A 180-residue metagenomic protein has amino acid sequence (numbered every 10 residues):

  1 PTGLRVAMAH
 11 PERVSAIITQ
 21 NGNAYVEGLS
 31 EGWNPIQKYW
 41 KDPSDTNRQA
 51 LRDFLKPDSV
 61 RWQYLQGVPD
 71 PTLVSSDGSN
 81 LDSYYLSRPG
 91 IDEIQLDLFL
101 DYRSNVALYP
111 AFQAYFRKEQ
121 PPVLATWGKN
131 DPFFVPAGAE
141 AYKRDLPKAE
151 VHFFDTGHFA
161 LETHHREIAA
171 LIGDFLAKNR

Functional and structural regions predicted by a protein language model:
P1-T2, F159: Short alpha-helical segment within the catalytic ATP-binding CA
L4-H152, G173-D174, R180: Flexible "cap/lid" subdomain of the alpha/beta-hydrolase fold that forms the substrate-access gate
T156-A169: Catalytic histidine-centered segment of alpha/beta-hydrolase-like enzymes
